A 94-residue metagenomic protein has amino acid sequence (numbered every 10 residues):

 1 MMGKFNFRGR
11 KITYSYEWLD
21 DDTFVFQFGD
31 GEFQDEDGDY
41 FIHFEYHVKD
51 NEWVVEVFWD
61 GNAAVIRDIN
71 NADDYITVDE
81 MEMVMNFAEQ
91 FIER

Functional and structural regions predicted by a protein language model:
M1-K4, Q90-R94: Short intrinsically disordered terminal tails
M2-D20: Short, extreme N-terminal segment that most often corresponds to the first beta-strand
K4-F5, V84-N86: Absolute N-terminal positional cue centered near the fourth residue
F7-R10, I66, E93: Short, intrinsically disordered low-complexity segments
S15-M85: Acidic, low-complexity, intrinsically disordered interaction modules
